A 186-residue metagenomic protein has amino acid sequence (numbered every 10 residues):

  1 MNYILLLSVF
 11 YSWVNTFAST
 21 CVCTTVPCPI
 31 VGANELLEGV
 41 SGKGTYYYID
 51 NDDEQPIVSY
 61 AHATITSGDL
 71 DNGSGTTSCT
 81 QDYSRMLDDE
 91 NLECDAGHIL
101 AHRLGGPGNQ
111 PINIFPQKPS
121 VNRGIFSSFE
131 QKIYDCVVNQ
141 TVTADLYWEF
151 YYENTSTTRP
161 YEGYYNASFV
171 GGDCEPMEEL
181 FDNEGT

Functional and structural regions predicted by a protein language model:
N2-A18: Cleavable N-terminal signal peptides of Sec/SRP-targeted secreted and luminal proteins
S19-C23: Cleaved targeting-peptide boundary
V26: Active-site-adjacent helix-turn-beta-strand microarchitecture at beta-sheet edges that either contains or buttresses
V31-T186: Domain-level detector of nuclease and nuclease-like folds in predominantly extracellular/periplasmic contexts
